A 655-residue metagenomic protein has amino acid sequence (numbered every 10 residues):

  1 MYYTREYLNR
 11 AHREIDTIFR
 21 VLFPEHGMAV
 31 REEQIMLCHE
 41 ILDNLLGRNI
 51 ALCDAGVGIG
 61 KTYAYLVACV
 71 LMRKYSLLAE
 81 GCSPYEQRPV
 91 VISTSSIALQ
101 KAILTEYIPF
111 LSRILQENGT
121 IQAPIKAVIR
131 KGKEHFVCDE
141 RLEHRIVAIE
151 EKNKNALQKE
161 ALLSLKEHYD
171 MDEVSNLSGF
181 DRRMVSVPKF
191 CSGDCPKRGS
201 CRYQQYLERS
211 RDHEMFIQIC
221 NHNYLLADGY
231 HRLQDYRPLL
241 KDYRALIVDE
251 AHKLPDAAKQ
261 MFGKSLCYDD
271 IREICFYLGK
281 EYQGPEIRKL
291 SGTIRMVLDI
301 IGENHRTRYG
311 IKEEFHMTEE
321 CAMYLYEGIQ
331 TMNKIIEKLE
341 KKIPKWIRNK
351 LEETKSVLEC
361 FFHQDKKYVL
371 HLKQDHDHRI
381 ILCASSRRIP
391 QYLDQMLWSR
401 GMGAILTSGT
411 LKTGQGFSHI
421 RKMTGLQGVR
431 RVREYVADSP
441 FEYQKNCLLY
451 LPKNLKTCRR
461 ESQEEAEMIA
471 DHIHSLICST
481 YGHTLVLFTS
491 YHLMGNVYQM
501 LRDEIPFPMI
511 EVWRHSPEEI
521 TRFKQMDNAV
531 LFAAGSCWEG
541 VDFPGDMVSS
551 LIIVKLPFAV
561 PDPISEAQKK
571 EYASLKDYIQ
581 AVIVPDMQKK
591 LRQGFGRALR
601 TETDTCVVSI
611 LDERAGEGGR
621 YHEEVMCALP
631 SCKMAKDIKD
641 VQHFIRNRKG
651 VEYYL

Functional and structural regions predicted by a protein language model:
Y2-P24, A29, S76-Q218, H222-N223 (+2 more regions): A substrate-engagement module of RecA-like helicase motors
G47-V67: Walker A/P-loop
Y65-V67, L71, A98-K101, T105-L111 (+3 more regions): Signature of the SF2 helicase/ATPase Hel1-core->accessory helical subdomain module
R88-A98, I405-G409, G482-T489, I610-L611: Conserved RecA-like ASCE P-loop NTPase motor core of nucleic-acid helicases/translocases
K189-F216, G229-R237, I335-K453, E465 (+3 more regions): A contiguous, basic/glycine-rich beta-loop/short-helix subdomain that forms a polymer-engagement track
Q395, N454-T489: Conserved interdomain hinge at the start of the Helicase C-terminal
P452-E464, H515-G616: Conserved RecA-like P-loop NTPase helicase motor core
T489-W513: Conserved helicase motor "Helicase C" RecA-like lobe of SF1/SF2 P-loop NTPases
